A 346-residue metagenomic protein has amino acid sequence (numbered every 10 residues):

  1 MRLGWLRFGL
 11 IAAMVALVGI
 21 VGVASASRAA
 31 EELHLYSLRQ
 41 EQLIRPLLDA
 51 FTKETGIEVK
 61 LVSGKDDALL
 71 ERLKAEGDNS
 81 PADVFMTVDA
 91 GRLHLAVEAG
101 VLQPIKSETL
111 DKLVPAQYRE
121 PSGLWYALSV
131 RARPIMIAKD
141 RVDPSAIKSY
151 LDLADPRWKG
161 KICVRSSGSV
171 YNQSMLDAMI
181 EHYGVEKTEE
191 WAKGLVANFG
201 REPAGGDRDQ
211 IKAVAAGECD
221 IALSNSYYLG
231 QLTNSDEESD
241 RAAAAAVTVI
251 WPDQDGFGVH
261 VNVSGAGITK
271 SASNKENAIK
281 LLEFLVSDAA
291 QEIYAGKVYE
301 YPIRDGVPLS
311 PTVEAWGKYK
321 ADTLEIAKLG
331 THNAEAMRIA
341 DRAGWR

Functional and structural regions predicted by a protein language model:
R28-L95, R346: Early extracytoplasmic/lumenal segment of secretory-pathway proteins
Y36-R39, P121-S122, I137-K139, S145 (+3 more regions): Short beta-strand->loop
S80-F85, Q103-I135, L151, K161-V164: A structural signal for short loop-to-beta-strand junctions that line the ligand-binding cleft of periplasmic/secreted
L102-D111, L124-Y126, L151, E238-H260 (+1 more regions): Short beta-strand->loop
P134-R141, V261-N274, I293-Y294: A bilobed periplasmic-binding-protein/Venus flytrap-type ligand-binding module shared by bacterial periplasmic
G160-G168, F284-P308: Periplasmic-binding protein-like
S174, A178-P252: Ligand-binding pocket segment of bilobal, Venus flytrap-like solute-binding proteins
E186, E300-R346: An extracytoplasmic/periplasmic, membrane-proximal ligand-sensing/linker region
